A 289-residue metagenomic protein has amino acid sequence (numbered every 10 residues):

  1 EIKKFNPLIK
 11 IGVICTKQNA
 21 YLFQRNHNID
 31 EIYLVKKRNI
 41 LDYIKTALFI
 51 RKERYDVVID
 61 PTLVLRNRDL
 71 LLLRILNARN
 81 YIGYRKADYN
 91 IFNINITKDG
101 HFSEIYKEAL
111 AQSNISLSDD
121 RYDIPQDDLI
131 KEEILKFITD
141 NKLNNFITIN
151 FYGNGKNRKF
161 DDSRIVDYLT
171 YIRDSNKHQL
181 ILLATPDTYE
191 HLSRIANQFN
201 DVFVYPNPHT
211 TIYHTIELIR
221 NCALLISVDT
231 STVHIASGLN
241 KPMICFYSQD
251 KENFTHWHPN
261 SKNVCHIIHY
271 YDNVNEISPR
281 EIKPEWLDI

Functional and structural regions predicted by a protein language model:
E1-I289: Catalytic machinery of carbohydrate-active enzymes, primarily nucleotide-sugar-dependent glycosyltransferases
